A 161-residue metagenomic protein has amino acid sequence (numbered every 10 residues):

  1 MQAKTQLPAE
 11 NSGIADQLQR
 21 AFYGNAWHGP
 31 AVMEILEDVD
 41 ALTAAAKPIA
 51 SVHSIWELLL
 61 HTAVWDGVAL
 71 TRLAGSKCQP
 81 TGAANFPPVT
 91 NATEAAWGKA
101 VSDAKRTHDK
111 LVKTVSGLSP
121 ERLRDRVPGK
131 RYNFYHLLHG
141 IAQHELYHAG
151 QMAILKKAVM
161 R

Functional and structural regions predicted by a protein language model:
Q2-G29, M33-L36, A41-P87, R126-R161: Short, contiguous alpha-helical
V89-D125, H136-H139: Acidic/histidine-rich alpha-helical segments that form the ligand environment of transition-metal centers
